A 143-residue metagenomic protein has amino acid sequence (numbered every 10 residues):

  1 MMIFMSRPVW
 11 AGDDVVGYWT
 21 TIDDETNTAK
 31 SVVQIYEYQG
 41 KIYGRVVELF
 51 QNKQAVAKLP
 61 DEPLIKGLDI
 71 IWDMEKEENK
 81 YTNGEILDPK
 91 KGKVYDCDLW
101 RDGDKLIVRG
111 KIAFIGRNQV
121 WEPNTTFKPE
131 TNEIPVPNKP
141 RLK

Functional and structural regions predicted by a protein language model:
M1-S6: Bacterial N-terminal signal peptides
P8-G17: N-terminal helix-cap/turn-to-beta initiation motif at the start of protein domains
D13-D14, N27-T28, I115-G116: Short coil-to-beta-strand transition motifs
T20-D96: Central antiparallel beta-sheet cores of small beta-barrel/beta-sandwich binding domains
E37, W100-G103, E122-F127: A short, sequence-level motif marking secondary-structure junctions
Q51-Q54, K66-L68, K105, N118-V120 (+1 more regions): Short, intrinsically disordered/low-complexity patches at protein termini and at juxtamembrane boundaries
T82-E85, K91-K111, G116-V120: Surface-exposed interaction patches
I112-K143: Edge beta-strand at a domain terminus
